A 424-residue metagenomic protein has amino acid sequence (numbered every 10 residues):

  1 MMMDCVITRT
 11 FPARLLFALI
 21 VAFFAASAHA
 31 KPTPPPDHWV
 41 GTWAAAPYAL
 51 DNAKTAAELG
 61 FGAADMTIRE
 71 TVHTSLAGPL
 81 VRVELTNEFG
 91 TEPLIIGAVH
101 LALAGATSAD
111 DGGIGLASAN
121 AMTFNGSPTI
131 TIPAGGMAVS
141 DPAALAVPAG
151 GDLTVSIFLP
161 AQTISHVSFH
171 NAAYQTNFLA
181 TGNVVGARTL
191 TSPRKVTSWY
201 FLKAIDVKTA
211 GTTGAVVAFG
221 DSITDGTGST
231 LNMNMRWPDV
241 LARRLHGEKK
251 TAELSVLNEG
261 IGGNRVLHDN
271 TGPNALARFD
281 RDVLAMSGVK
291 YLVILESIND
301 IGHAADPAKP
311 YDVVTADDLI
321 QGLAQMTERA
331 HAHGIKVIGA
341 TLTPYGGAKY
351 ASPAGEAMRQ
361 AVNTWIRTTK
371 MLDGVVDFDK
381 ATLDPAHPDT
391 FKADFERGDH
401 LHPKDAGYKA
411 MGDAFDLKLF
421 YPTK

Functional and structural regions predicted by a protein language model:
M2-L16: Bacterial N-terminal signal peptides that target proteins for export
D4, A28-F219, S229-N232, K250 (+1 more regions): N-terminal secretory targeting modules
L15-F24: Bacterial N-terminal signal peptides
T67, Y200, P238, A242-L245 (+2 more regions): Alpha-helical scaffolding within the catalytic cores of extracellular/periplasmic polymer-degrading hydrolases
R82, A215-G220, T224, L254-G260 (+5 more regions): Structural recognition of the beta-strand scaffold that forms the well-ordered cores of secreted hydrolase catalytic
G226-D239: Glycine- and acidic-residue-enriched helix-capping/strand-helix junction motifs
S229, I261-D317: Oxyanion-hole/transition-state-stabilizing segment in secreted/luminal serine hydrolases and related acyltransferases
L276, G302, L342-K424: Catalytic His-Asp segment of secreted/periplasmic serine-dependent ester chemistry enzymes
